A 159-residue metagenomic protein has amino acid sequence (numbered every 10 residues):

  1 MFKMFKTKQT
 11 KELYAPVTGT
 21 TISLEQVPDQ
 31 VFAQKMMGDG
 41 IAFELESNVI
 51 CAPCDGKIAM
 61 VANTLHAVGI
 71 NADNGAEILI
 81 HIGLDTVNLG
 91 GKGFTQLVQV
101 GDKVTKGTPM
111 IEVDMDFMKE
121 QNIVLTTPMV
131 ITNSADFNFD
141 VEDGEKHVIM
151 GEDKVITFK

Functional and structural regions predicted by a protein language model:
M1-K159: Contiguous, well-folded functional domains in the mature portion of proteins
